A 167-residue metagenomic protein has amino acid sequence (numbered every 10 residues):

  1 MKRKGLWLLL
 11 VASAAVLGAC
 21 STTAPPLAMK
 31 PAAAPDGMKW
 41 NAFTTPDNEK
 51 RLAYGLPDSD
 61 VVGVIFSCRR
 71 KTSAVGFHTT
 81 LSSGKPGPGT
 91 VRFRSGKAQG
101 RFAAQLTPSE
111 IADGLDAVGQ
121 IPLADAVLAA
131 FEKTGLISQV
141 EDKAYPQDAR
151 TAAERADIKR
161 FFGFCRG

Functional and structural regions predicted by a protein language model:
M1-C20: Sec-dependent bacterial lipoprotein signal peptides
A14-A34: Bacterial Sec signal peptide processing site at the extreme N-terminus
M29-R51: Post-signal peptide N-terminal segment of mature Sec-exported envelope proteins
D47-P57, S73-T79, D113-I121: Generic recognition of long tandem-repeat/solenoid scaffolds
L56-P86: Short, surface-exposed binding/anchoring microloops in extracellular/periplasmic proteins
A74-A104: Mid-length scaffold segments of soluble, non-membrane domains
Q99-G167: Internal interaction segment
